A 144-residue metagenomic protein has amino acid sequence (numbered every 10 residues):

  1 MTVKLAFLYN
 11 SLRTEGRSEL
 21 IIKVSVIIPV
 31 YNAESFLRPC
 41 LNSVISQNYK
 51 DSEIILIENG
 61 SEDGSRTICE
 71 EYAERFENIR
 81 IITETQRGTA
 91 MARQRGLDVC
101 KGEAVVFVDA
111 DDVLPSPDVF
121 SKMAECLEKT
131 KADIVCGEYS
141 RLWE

Functional and structural regions predicted by a protein language model:
L5-E144: Nucleotide-sugar donor-binding/catalytic module of glycosyltransferases that assemble extracellular/cell-envelope
